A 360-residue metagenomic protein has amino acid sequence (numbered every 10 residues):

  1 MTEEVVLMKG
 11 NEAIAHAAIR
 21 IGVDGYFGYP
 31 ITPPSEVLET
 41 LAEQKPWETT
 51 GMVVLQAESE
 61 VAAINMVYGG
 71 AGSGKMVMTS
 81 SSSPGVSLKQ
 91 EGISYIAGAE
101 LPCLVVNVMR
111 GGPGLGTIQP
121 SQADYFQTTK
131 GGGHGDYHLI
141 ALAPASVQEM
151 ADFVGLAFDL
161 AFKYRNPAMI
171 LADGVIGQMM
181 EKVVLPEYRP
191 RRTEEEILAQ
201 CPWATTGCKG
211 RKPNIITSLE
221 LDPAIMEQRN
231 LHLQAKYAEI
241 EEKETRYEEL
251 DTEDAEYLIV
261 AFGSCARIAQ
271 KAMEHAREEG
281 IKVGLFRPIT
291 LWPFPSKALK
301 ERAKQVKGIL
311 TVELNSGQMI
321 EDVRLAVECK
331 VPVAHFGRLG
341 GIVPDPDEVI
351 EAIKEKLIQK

Functional and structural regions predicted by a protein language model:
V6-E43: N-terminal glycine-rich anion-binding loops that anchor highly charged ligand groups
L7-A13, Q234-Y257, Q270: Glycine-/acidic-rich phosphate or pyrophosphate-binding loops and their flanking alpha/beta elements
E36-T128, I140-F162: Thiamine diphosphate
L139-E195, G308, E348-K360: Structural signature of the thiamine diphosphate
R165-E249: Conformationally flexible catalytic loops at phosphate/diphosphate-handling active centers
R246-K282, F286, W292-A298: Redox- and metal-dependent alpha/beta enzyme cores, enriched for Fe-S-associated oxidoreductases and cofactor-handling
E313-K360: Peripheral docking tails and interdomain loops at the edges of cofactor- or intermediate-handling domains
